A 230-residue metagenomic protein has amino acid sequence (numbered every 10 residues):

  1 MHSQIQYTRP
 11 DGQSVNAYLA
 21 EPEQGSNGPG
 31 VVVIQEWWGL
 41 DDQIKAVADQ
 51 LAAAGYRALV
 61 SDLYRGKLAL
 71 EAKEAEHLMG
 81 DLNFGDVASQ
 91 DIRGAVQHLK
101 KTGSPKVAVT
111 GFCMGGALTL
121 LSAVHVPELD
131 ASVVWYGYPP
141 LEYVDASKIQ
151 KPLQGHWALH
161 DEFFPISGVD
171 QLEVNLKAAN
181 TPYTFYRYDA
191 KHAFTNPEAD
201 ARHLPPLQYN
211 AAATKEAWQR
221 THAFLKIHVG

Functional and structural regions predicted by a protein language model:
M1-G230: N-terminal cap/leader regions of alpha/beta-hydrolase-fold enzymes, predominantly small-molecule hydrolases
